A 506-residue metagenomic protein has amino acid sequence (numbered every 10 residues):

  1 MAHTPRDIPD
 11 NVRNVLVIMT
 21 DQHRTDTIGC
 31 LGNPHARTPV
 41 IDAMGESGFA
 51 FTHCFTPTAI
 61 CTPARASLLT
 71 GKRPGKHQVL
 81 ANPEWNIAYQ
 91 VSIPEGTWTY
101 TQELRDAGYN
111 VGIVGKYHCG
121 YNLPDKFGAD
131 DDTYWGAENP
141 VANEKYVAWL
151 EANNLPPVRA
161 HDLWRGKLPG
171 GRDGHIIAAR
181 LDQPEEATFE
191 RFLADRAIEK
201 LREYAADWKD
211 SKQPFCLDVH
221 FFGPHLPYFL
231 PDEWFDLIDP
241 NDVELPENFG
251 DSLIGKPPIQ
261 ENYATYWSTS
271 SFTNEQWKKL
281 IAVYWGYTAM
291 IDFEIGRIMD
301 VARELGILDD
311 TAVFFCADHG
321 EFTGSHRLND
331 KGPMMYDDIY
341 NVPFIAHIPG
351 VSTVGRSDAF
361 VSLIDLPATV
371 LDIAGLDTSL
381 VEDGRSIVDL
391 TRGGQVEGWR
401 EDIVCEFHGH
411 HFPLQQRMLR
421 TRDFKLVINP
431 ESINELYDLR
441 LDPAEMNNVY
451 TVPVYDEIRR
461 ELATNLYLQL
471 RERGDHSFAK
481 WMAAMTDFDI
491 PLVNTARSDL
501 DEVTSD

Functional and structural regions predicted by a protein language model:
M1-I428, N434, P443-E461, V493-D506: Formylglycine-dependent sulfatase
R392, M482-V493: Amphipathic alpha-helical surface "interface" segments used for docking/oligomerization or membrane association within
R440: Residues forming the ATP-binding cleft of Hanks-type serine/threonine protein kinase domains
P453-A483: A contiguous, mid-protein "functional segment" used to position or interact with cofactors/ions or partner subunits
E472, A484, F488, V503-T504: Eukaryotic, compositionally biased intrinsically disordered regions
H476-A479, I490, E502: Short acidic N-proximal helix/loop "leader" segments that mark the beginning of a domain or an inter-domain linker
